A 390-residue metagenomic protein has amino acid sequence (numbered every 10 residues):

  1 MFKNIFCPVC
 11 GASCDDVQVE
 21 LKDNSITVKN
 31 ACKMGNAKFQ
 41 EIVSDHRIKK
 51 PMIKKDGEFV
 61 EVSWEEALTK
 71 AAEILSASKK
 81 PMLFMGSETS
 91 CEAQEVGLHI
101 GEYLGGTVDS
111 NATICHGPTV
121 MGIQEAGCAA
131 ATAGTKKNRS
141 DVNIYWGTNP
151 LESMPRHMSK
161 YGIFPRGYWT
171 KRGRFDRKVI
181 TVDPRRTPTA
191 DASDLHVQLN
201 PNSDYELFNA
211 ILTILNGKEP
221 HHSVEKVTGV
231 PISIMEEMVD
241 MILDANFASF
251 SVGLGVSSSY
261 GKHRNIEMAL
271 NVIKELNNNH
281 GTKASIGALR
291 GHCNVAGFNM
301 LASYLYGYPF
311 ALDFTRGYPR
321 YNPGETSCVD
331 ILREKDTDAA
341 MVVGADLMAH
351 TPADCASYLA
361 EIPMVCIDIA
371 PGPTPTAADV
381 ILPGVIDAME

Functional and structural regions predicted by a protein language model:
M1-G217, L254, D336-A339, I381: N-terminal export/assembly segments and adjacent metallocofactor-ligating motifs of anaerobic energy-metabolism
V60-L75, V230-M241, E325-I331: A short, well-structured juxtamembrane/interface segment
E66, E95, D191, E206 (+8 more regions): Generic recognition of stable, solvent-exposed alpha-helical segments in well-folded globular domains
S76-K80, D244, A360-E361: Short glycine/proline-enriched coil/turn segments at helix->beta-strand junctions
E92-V96, D191-A192, Y260-H263, G297-N299 (+2 more regions): A short acidic (Asp/Glu
G101-F164, W169-G173, R177, L270-T376 (+1 more regions): Extended redox/cofactor-interaction regions of prokaryotic respiratory oxidoreductases
E102-Y103, V227, D244, A377: Residues at alpha-helix termini
I211, K218-Y321: Active-site phosphate/pyrophosphate-binding segments
